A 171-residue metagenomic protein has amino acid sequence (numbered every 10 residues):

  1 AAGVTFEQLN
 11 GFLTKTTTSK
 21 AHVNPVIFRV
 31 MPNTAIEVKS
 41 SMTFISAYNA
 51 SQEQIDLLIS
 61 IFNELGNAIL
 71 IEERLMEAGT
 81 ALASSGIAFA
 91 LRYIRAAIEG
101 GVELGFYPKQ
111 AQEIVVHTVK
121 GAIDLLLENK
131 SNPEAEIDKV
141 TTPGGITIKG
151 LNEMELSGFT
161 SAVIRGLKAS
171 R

Functional and structural regions predicted by a protein language model:
A1-T5: ADP-ribose/adenylate-binding Rossmann-like module
L9-L13, G150: Hydrophobic packing residues within well-ordered alpha-helices of enzyme cores
F12-V26, M42-A78, A90-K130: Internal alpha-helical scaffold of NAD(P)-dependent oxidoreductase catalytic cores
R29-F44: Active-site capping/gating segments
E37-S41, A78-T80, K149: A short acidic, helix-capping loop that chelates divalent metal ions and anchors anionic groups
V116-R171: NAD(P)-dependent Rossmann-like dehydrogenase/reductase catalytic/cofactor-binding core
